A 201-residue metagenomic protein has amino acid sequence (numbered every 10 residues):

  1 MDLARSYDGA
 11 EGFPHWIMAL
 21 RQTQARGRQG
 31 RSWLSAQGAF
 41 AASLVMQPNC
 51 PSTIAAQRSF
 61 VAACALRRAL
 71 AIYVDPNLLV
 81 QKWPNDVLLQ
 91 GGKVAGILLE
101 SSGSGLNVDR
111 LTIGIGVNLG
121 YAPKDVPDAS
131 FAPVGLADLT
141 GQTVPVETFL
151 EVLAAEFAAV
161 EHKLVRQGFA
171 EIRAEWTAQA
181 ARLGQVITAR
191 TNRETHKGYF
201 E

Functional and structural regions predicted by a protein language model:
M1-P76, T143: N-terminal lobe of the biotin/lipoate ligase/transferase fold
D2, S52, A56-L78, L89-E201: Long, positively charged amphipathic alpha-helical accessory segments at protein N-termini or as interdomain linkers
